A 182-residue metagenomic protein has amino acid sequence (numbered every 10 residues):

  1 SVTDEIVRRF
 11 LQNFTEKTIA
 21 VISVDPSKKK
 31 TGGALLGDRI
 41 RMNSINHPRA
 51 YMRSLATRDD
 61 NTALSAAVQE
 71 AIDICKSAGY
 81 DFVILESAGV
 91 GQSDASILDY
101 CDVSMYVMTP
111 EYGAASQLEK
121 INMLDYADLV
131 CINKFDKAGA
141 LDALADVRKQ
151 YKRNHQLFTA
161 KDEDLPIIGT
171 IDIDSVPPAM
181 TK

Functional and structural regions predicted by a protein language model:
E5-V107: Nucleotide-state-sensitive switch-loop elements of NTP-binding domains
F10-F14, I72, M105, Y112 (+2 more regions): Structural signal for hydrophobic packing residues in well-ordered secondary-structure cores of soluble enzyme domains
T15-T18, V83, S116, R153-T159: Active-site phosphate-binding and catalytic loops of NTP-dependent enzymes
D25, A50-L55, A114-A115, F135-G139 (+1 more regions): Short C-terminal domain-edge/linker segments immediately following a structured domain
K28-G33, D60-A63, S93, A114-A115 (+2 more regions): Switch/connector loops and helix/strand junctions flanking conserved nucleotide-binding motifs in nucleotide-processing
S87-V147: Conserved P-loop NTPase nucleotide-binding/switch module
N122-K182: Canonical P-loop GTPase G-domain recognition
